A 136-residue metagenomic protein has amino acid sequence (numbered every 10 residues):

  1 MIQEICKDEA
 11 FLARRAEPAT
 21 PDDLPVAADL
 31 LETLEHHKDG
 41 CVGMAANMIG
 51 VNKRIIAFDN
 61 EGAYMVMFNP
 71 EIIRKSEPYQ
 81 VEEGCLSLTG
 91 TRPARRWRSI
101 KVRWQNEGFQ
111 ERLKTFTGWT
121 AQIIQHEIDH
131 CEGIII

Functional and structural regions predicted by a protein language model:
M1-I136: Positively charged
